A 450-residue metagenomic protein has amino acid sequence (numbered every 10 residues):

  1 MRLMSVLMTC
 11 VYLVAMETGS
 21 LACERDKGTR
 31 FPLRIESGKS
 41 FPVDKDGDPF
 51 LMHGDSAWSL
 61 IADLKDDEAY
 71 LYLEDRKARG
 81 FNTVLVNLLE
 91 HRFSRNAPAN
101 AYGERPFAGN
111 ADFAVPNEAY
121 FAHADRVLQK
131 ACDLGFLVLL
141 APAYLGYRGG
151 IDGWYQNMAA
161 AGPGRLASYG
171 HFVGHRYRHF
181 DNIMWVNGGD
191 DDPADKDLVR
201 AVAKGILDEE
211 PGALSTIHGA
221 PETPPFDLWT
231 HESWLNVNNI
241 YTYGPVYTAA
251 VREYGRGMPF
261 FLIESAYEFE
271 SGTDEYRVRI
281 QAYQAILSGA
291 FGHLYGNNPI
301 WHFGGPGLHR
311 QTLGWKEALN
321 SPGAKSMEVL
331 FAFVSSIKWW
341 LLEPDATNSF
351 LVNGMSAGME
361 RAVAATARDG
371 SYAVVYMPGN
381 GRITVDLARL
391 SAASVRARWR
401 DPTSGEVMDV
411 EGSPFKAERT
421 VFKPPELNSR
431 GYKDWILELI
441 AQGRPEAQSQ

Functional and structural regions predicted by a protein language model:
S5-E17: Bacterial N-terminal signal peptides
V14-K27: Bacterial Sec-dependent signal peptides at the C-terminal "C-region" and cleavage site
R25-K27, D48, V278-E411, P425-Q450: Aromatic- and carboxylate-lined catalytic core of secreted/periplasmic carbohydrate-active enzymes
K27-V237, Y241-P245, R256: Active-site mouth of glycoside hydrolases
S56, S413-P414: A generic structural motif
E232-G305: Catalytic-core region of carbohydrate-active enzymes that cleave or remodel glycosidic bonds
